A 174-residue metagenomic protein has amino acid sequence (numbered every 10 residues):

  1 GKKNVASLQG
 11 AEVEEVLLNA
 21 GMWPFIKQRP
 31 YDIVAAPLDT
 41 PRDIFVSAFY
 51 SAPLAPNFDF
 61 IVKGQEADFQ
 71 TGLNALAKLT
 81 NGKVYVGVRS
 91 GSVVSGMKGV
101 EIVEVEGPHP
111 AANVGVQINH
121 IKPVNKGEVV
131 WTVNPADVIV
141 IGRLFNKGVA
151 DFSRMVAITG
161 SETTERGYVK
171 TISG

Functional and structural regions predicted by a protein language model:
K2-S173: Buried, small/hydrophobic-residue-enriched core segments of structured protein domains
